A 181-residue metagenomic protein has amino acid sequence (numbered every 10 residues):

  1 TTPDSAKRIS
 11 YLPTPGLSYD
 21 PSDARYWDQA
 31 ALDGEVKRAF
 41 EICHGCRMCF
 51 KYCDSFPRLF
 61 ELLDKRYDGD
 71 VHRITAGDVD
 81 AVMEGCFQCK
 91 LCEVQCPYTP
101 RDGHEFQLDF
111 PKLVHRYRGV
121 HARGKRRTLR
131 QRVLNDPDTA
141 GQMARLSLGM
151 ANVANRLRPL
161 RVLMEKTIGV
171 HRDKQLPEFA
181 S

Functional and structural regions predicted by a protein language model:
T1-W27, E41-C46: Generic N-terminal leader/targeting and pre-domain segments
P3-T14, F50-S55, Q175-S181: Conserved oxyanion/phosphate-binding beta-strand-loop segments in alpha/beta enzyme cores
S10, S18, K51, N152-R156: Intrinsically disordered, low-complexity N-terminal regions enriched in serine/proline/glycine with scattered basic
L12-E35, D54-D78: Short, charged low-complexity linear segments at domain edges
A30, G34-F40, D68-S181: Iron-sulfur-cluster electron-transfer modules
E35-Y52: Mature N-terminal segment immediately following signal peptide/propeptide cleavage in secreted/periplasmic
M48-D54, R58-E61, V94-P97, R101: Short functional micro-motifs and their immediate structural scaffolds
